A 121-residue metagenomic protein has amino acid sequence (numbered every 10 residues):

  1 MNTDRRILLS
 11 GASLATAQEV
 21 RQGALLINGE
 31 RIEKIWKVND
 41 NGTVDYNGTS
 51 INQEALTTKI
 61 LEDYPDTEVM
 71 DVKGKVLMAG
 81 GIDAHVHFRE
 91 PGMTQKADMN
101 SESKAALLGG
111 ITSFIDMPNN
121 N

Functional and structural regions predicted by a protein language model:
M1-D63: N-terminal metal-binding scaffold of metallo-dependent hydrolase/deaminase domains
L8, T67-D71: Conserved beta-strand scaffold positions in the cores of enzyme catalytic domains, especially in NTP/NDP-utilizing
I27, D71-V72: Hydrophobic residues in beta-strands and at strand termini
Y64, V72-N121: Metal-associated gating/positioning segment near the N- to mid-region
